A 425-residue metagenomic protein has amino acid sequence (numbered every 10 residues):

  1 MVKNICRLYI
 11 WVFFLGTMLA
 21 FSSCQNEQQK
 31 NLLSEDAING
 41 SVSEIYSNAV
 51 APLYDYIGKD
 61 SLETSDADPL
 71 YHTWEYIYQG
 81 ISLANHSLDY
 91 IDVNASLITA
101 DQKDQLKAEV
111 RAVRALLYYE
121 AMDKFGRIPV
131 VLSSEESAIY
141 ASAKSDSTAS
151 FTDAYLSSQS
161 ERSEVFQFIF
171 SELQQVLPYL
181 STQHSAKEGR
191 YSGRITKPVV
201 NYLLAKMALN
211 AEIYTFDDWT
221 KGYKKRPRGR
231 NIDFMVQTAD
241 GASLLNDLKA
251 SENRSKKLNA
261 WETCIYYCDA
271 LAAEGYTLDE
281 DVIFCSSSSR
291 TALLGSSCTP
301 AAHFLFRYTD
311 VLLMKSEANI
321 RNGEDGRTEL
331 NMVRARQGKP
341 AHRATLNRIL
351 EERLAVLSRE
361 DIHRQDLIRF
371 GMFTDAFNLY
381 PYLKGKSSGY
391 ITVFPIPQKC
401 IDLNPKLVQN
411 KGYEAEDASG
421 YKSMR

Functional and structural regions predicted by a protein language model:
M1-S34: Bacterial Sec-dependent N-terminal signal peptides
C24-G58, Y71, H86, K411-R425: Acidic, glycine-rich segments characteristic of secretory precursors and extracytoplasmic regions
C24-N26, L53-Y54, T64-A67, I77-G80 (+10 more regions): Long, intrinsically disordered, low-complexity segments
D36, G40, E44, I57 (+7 more regions): Short, surface-exposed recognition loops and adjoining beta-strand edges that mediate ligand/DNA contacts, enriched
G40, Y56-F125, T152-Q167, S171-G189 (+2 more regions): Conserved, well-structured interaction surfaces
A67, Y71, S288-V333: C-terminal substrate/ligand-recognition segments
M122-K124, P129, H184, M207-W219 (+1 more regions): Short coil/turn linking the two alpha-helices of tandem helical-hairpin repeats
